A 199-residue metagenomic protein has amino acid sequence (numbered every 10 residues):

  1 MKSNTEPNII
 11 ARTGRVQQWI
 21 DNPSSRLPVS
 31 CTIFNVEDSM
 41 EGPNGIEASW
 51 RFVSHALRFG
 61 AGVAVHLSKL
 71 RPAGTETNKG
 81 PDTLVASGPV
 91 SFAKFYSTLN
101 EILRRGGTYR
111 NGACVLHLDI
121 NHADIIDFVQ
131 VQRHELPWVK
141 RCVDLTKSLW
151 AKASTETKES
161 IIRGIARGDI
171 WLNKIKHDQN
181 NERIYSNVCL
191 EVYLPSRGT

Functional and structural regions predicted by a protein language model:
M1-T199: Extended catalytic cores of very large enzyme megasubunits
